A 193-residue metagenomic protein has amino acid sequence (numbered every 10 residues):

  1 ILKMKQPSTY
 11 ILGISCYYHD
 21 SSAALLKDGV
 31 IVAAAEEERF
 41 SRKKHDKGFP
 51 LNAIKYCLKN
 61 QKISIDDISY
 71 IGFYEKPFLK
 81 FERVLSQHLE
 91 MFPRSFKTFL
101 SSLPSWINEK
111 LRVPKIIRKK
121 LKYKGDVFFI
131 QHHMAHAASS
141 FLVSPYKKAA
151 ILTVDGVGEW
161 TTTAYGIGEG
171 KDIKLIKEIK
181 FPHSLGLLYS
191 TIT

Functional and structural regions predicted by a protein language model:
I1-T193: Short acidic/glycine-rich loops and adjacent helix/strand connectors that line catalytic pockets where negatively
